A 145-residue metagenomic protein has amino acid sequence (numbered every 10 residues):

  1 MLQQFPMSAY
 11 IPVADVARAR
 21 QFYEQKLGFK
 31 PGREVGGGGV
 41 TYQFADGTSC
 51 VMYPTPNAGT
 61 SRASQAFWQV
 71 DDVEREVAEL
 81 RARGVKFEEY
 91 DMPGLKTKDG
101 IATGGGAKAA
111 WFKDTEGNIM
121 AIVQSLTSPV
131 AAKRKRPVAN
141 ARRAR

Functional and structural regions predicted by a protein language model:
M1-R20, A63-A66, V123-R145: N-terminal beta-strand motif that seeds the catalytic metal site of vicinal oxygen chelate
F5, G38, D46-T48, R62-S64 (+1 more regions): Residues that flank catalytic or metal-binding motifs in active/ligand-binding sites
S8-Y10, T41, V51, Q65-F67 (+1 more regions): Short aromatic/hydrophobic contact patches that present stacked aromatics for nucleic-acid/ligand binding
Y10-S49, P56, R75, A82: Core segments of cupin and vicinal oxygen chelate
D15-A17, A66-I119, S125-V130, A144-R145: Vicinal oxygen chelate
G36-G39, T60, L95, G105-G106: Short acidic/glycine-enriched loop/turn segments that link adjacent beta-strands
P54-G59, L126-S128: A short, sequence-level motif marking secondary-structure junctions
